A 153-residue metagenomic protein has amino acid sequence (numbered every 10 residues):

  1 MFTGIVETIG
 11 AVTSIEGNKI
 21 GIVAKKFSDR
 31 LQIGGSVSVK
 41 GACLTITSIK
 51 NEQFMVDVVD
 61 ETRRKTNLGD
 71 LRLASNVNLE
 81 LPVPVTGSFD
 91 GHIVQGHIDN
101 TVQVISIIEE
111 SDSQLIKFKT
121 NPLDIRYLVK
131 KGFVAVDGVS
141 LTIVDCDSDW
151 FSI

Functional and structural regions predicted by a protein language model:
M1-I153: Conserved loop->alpha-helix
